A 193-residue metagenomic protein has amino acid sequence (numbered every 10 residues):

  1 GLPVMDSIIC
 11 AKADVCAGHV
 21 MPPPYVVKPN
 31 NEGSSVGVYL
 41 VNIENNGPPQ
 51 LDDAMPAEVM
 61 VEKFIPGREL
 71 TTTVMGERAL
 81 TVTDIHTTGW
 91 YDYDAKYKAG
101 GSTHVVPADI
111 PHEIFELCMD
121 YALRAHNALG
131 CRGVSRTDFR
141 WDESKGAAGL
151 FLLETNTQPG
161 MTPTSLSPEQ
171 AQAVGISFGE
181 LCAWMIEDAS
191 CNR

Functional and structural regions predicted by a protein language model:
G1-E62, P66-G67: Active-site nucleotide/adenylate-binding loops and adjacent lid/helix of ATP-dependent enzymes
I8-A11, E62-P66, V82-I85, C131 (+1 more regions): Beta-strand->loop->alpha-helix junctions that form or flank phosphate-binding loops in nucleotide-handling enzymes
C10, V38-E44, V74-G76, D142 (+2 more regions): Short beta-strand-to-turn element immediately C-terminal to the catalytic PLP-Schiff-base lysine in fold type I
S35, T103-V105, T162-S167: Short small-residue beta-strand/loop micro-motif enriched in glycine and branched aliphatics
V38-V41, Y93, M161: Short clusters of hydrophobic/aromatic residues that line enzyme substrate/ligand-binding pockets
E44-D120, A147-F151: Phosphate-binding site of ATP-dependent enzymes
P111-R193: ATP-dependent carboxylate activation and anion-phosphoryl transfer catalytic cores that bind Mg-ATP to form
